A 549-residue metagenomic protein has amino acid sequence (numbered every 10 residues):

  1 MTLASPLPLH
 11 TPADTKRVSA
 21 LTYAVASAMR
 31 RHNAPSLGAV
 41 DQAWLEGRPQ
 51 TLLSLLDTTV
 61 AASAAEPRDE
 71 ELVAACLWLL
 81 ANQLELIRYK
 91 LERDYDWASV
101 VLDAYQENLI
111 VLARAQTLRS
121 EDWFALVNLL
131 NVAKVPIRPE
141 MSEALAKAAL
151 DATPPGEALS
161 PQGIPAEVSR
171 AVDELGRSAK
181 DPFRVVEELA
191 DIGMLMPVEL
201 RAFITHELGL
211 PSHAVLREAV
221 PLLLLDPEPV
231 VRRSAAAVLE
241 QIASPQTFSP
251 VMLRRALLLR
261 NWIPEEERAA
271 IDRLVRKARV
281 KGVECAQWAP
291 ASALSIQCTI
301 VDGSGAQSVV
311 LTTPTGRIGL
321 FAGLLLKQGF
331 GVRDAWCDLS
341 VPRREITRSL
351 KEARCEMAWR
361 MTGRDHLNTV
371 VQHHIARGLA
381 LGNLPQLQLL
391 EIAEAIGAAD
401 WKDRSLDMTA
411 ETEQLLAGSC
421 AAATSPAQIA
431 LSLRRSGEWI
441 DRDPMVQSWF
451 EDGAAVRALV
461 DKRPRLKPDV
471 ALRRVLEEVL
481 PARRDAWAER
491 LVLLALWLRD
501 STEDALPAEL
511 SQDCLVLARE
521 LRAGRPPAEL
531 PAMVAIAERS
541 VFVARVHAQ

Functional and structural regions predicted by a protein language model:
M1-L222, P229-S234, V238-S244, S249 (+2 more regions): Non-catalytic terminal/accessory regions
